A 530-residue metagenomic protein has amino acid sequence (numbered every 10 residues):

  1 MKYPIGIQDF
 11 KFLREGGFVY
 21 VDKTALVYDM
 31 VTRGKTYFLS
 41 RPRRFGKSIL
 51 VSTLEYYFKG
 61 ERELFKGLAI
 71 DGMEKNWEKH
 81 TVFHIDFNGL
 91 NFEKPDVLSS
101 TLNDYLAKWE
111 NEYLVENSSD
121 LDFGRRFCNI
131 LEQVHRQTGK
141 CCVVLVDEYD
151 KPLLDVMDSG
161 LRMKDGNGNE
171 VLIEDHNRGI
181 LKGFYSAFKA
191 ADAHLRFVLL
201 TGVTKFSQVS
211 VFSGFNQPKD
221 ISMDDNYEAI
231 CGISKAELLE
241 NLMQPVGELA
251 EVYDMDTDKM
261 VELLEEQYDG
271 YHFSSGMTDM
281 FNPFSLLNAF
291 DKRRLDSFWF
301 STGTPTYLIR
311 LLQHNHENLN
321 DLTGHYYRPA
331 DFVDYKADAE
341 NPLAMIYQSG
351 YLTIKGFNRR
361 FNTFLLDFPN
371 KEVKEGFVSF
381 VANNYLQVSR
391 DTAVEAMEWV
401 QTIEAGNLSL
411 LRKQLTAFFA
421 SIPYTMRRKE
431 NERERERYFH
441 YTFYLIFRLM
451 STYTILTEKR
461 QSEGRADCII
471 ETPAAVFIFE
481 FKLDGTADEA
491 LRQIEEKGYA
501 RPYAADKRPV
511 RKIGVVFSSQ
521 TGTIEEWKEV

Functional and structural regions predicted by a protein language model:
M1-R435, M450-S451: Phosphate-binding site recognition
R43, K205, T472, K482-G485 (+1 more regions): A short beta-strand motif that forms part of the nucleic acid-binding face of small beta-barrel RNA-binding folds
V134-T138, L449-P473: Active-site metal-binding core of divalent-cation-utilizing nuclease and nuclease-like domains
V143, A475-F477, R511: Structural motif
G166-G179, L483-A500: Mg2+/Mn2+-dependent nuclease catalytic core
F184-A191, A344-L352, Y441-L449, Q493-I513: Metal-dependent nuclease catalytic cores in nucleic-acid-processing enzymes, especially RNase H-like/related
F443, A466-L483, K497: Conserved catalytic cores of phosphodiester-cleaving nucleases, focusing on short active-site segments
P502, D506-V530: Domain-level recognition of nuclease-like catalytic cores that cleave nucleotide substrates
